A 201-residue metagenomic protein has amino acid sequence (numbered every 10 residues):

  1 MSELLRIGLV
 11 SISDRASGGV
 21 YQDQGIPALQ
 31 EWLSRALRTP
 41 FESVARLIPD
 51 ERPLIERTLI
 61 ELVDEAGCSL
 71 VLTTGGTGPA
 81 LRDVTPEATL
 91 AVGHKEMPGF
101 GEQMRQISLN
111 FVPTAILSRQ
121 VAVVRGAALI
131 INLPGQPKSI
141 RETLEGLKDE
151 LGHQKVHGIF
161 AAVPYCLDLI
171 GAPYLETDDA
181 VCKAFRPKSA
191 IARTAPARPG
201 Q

Functional and structural regions predicted by a protein language model:
M1-Q201: Non-catalytic beta/alpha edge segments that cap or flank active sites
